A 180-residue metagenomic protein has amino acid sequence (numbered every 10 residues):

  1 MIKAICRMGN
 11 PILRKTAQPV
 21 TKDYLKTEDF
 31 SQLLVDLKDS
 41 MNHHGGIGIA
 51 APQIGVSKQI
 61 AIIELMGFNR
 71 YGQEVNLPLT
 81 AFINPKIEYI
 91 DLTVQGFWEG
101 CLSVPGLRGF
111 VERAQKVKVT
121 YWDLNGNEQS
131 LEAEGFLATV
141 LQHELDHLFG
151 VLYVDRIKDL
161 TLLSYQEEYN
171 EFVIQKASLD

Functional and structural regions predicted by a protein language model:
M1-D180: Positively charged
